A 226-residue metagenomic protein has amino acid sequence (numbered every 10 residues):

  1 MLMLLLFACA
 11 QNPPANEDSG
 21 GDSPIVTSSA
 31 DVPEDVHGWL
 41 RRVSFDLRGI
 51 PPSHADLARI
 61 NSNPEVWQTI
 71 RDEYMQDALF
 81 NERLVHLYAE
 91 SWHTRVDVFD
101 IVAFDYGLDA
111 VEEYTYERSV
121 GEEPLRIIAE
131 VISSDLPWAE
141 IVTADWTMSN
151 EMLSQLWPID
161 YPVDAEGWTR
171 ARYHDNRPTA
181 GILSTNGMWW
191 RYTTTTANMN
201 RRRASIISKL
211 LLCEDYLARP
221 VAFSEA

Functional and structural regions predicted by a protein language model:
M1-L5: Sec-dependent signal peptide recognition, specifically the positively charged N-region followed immediately by
L6-D31: Ser/Thr-rich, Pro/Gly/Ala-heavy low-complexity intrinsically disordered linkers and tails of secreted extracellular
C9, E34, F104-D105: Functionally engaged cysteine thiol sites
C9, S23, V43-S44, G49 (+2 more regions): Residue-level detector of buried hydrophobic side-chain packing in well-ordered secondary-structure elements
P24-S62, W67, E73-Y74: N-terminal mature-domain "stem" immediately C-terminal to a signal peptide or N-terminal signal-anchor/transmembrane
I70-A226: Extended surface/linker regions that mediate inter-domain or inter-protein docking in multi-component redox
